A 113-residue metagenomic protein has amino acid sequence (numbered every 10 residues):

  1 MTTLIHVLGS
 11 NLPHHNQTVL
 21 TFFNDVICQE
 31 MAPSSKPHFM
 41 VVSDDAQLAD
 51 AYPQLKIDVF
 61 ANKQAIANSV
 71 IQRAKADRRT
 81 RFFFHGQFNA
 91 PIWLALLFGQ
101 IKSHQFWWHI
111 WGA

Functional and structural regions predicted by a protein language model:
M1-A49, D77, K102: N-terminal subdomain of nucleotide-sugar transferases
L12-H14, Q64-A65, G86-A90: Short beta->alpha connector loops
T18-V26, S69-V70, I92-F98: A short acidic, amphipathic alpha-helical/loop segment
K36-A74: Conserved nucleotide-sugar phosphate-binding/catalytic loop shared by glycosyltransferases and other
L48-D50, A90-W93: Short active-site-adjacent helix-start/loop capping segments
I71-P91, Q105-W108: Short N-terminal targeting/anchoring amphipathic segment
A74, F98-I101: Structural motif
I110-A113: A short, histidine- and acid-enriched strand-loop-helix "catalytic/donor-clamping" loop that lines the nucleotide-sugar
